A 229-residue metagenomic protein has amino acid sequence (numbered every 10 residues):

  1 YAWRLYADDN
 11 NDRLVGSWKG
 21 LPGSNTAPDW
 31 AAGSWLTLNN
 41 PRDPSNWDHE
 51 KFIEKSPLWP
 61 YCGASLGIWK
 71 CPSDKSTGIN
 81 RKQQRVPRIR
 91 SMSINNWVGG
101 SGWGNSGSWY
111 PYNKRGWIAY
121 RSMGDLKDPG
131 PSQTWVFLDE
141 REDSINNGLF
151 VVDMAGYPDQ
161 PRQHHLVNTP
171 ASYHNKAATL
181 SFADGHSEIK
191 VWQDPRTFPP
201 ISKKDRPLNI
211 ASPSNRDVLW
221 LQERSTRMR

Functional and structural regions predicted by a protein language model:
Y1-R229: Short, well-structured segments within or immediately adjacent to enzyme catalytic domains that line ligand-binding
